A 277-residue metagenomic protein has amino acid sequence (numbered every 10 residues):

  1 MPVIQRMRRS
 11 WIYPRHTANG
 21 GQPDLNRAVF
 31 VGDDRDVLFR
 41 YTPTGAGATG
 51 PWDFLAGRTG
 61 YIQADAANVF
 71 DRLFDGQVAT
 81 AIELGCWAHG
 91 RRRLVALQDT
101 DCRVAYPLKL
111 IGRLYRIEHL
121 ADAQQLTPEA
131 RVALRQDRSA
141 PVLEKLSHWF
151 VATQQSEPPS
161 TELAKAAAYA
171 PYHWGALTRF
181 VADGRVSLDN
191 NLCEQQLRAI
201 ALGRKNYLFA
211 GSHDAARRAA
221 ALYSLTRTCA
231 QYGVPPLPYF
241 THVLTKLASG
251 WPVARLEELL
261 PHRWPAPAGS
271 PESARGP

Functional and structural regions predicted by a protein language model:
M1-P277: Catalytic center-proximal scaffold of phosphoryl-transfer enzymes
